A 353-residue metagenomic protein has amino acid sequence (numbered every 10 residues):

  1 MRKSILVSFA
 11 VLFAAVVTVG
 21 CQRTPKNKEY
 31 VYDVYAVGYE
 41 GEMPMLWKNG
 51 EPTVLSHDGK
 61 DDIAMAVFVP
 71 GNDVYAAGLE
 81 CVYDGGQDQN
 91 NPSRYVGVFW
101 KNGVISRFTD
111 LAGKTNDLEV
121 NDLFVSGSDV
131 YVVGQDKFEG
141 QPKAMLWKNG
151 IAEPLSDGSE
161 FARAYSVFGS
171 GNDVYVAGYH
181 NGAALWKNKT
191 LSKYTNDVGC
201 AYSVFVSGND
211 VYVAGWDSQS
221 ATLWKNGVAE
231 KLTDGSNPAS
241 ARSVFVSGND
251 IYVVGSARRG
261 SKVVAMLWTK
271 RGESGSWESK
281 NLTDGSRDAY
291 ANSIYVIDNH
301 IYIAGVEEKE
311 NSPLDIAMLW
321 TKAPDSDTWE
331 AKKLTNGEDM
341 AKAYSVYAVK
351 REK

Functional and structural regions predicted by a protein language model:
M1-F9: Bacterial N-terminal signal peptides that target proteins for export
V17-G20: C-terminal motif of bacterial Sec signal peptides marking the signal peptidase cleavage site
Q22-T24: Bacterial signal peptide processing site
N27-K353: Residue-level hotspots at or immediately adjacent to binding/recognition sites across diverse folds
